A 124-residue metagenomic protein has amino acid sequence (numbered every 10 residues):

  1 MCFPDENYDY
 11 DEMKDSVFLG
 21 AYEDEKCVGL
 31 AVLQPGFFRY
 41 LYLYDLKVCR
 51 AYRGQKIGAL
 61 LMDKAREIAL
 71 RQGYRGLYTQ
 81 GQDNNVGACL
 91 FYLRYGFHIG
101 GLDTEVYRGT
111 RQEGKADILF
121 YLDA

Functional and structural regions predicted by a protein language model:
M1-Y40, Y44, C49-R50, D63 (+2 more regions): Acetyl-CoA-dependent GNAT
F38, V86-G87: Short alpha-helical
D45-K47, Y78-Q80, L119: Short aromatic/hydrophobic contact patches that present stacked aromatics for nucleic-acid/ligand binding
V48, G54-E67, L90-R94: Conserved acetyl-CoA-binding loop-helix of GNAT-fold acetyltransferases
A69-Q82: Conserved GNAT acetyl-CoA-binding A-motif
Q72, R94-Y95: Structural motif
Q82-N84, Y95-H98, E105-A124: C-terminal "cap" of GNAT-fold acetyltransferases
